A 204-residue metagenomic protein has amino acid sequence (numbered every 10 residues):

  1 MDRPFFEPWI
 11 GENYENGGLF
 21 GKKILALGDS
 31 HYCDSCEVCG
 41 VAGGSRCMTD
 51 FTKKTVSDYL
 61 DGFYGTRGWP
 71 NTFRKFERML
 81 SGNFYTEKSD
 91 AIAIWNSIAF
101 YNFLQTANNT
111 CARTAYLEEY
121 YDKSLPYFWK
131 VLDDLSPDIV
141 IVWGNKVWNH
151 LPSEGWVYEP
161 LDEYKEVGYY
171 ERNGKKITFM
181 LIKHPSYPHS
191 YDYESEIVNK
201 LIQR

Functional and structural regions predicted by a protein language model:
M1-L135, I139, V147: A polyanion-binding, active-site-adjacent surface
G43-C47, T114-P126, W148-R204: C-terminal capping/extension of enzyme domains
